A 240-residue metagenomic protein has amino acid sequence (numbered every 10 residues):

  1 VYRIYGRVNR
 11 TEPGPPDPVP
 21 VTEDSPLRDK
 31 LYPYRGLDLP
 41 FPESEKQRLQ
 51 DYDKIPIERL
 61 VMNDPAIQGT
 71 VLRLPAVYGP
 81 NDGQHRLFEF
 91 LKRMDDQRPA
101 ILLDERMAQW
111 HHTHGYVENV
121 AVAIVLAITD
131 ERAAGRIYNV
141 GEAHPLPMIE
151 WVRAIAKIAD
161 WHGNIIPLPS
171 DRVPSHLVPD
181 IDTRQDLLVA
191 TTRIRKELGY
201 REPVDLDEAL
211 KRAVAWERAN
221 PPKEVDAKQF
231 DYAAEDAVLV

Functional and structural regions predicted by a protein language model:
V1, V8, R195-A227: A contiguous, mid-protein "functional segment" used to position or interact with cofactors/ions or partner subunits
V1-P33, P40, V77-P80: Conserved catalytic-site region of short-chain dehydrogenase/reductase
I4-N9, D82-H85, W151, L177-D180: Short aromatic-enriched loop/helix-cap "lid" or pocket-rim segments at secondary-structure transitions that line
V19, E23-V71, R86: Active-site Tyr-X1-5-Lys
D53-I57, Q84-F90, D104-T129, G135-R136 (+1 more regions): Substrate-positioning beta->alpha
D64-H111, N119, A154-I155: NAD(P)-dependent short-chain dehydrogenase/reductase
V71, H111-A121, I137, P145-I149 (+2 more regions): Conserved loop-to-helix N-cap of the C-terminal "lid" that shapes the substrate pocket in Rossmann-like
A123-D186, T191-R193, K211-R212, P221-V240: Mid/C-terminal beta-alpha module of Rossmann-like enzyme folds, strongest in SDR-family dehydrogenases/epimerases
